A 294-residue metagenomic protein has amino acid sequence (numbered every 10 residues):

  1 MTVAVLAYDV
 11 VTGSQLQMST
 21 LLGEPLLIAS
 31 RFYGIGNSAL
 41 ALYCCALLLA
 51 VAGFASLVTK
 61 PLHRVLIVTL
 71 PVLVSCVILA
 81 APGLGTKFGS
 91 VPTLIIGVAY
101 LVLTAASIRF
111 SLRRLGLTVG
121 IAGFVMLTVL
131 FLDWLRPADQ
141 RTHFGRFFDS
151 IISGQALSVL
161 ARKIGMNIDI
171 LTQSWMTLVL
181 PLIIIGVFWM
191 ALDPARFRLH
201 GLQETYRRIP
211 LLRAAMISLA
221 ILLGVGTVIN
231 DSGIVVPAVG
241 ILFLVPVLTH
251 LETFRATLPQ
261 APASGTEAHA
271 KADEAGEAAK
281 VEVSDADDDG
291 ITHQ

Functional and structural regions predicted by a protein language model:
M1-L27, N37-L57: Core alpha-helical transmembrane segments of integral membrane proteins
M1-L6, L112-L130: Hydrophobic alpha-helical membrane-interfacial segments at the cytosolic entry of transmembrane helices
A7-L22, L84, F88-V91, W134-F147: Membrane-helix interface motif
G23-C44, G83-L84, F148-L178: Short aromatic-rich membrane-water interface segments that cap or initiate transmembrane helices in multi-pass membrane
Y33-S56, T93-F110, V179-M190, I241-L258: Hydrophobic cores of alpha-helical transmembrane segments in multi-pass inner/ER membrane proteins, independent
T59, A195-P210, Q260-G290: Membrane-interfacial, low-structure loops and terminal tails that flank and connect transmembrane helices in multi-pass
L62-L66, S107-G120: Membrane-interfacial entry segments at the cytosolic side of transmembrane helices
L79-G89, V228-V235: Membrane-interface helix caps and helix-loop-helix hairpins in membrane proteins
